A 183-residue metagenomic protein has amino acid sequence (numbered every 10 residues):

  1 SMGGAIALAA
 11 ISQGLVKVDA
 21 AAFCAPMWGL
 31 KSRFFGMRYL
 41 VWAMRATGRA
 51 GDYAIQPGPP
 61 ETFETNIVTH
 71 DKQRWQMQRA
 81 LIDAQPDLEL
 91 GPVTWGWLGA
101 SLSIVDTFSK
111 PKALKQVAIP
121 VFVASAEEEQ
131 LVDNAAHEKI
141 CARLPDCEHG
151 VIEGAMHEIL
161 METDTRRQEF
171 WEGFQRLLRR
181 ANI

Functional and structural regions predicted by a protein language model:
M2, I6-E89: Alpha/beta-hydrolase-fold enzymes
A9-V16, S103, K139-A142: Short, well-ordered alpha-helices that flank and scaffold nucleotide-derived cofactor binding pockets
V16, L114-A118, A142-P145: Short, conserved loop/helix-junction motifs that constitute active-site signature segments in enzyme catalytic cores
A21, V123, H149-V151: Conserved beta-strand scaffold positions in the cores of enzyme catalytic domains, especially in NTP/NDP-utilizing
V93-A113: Active-site nucleophile elbow and catalytic-triad environment of alpha/beta-hydrolase enzymes
V117, V123-S125: Short beta-strand/loop motif that positions the catalytic acidic residue of the alpha/beta-hydrolase fold
I119, Q130-A142: Short alpha-helix in the alpha/beta-hydrolase fold that links the catalytic acid
C147-I183: Catalytic active-site module of serine/aspartate enzymes centered on a nucleophile-bearing elbow/loop
